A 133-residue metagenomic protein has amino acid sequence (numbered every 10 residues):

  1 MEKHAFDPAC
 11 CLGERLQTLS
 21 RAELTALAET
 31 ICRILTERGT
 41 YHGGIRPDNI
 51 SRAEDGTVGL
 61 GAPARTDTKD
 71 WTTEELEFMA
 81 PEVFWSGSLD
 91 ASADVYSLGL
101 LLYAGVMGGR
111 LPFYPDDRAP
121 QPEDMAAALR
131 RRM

Functional and structural regions predicted by a protein language model:
M1-C10: Conserved short submotifs of the Hanks-type protein kinase catalytic core that shape the nucleotide-binding pocket
Q17-C32: Conserved short alpha-helix within the protein kinase catalytic core
L35-R52: Catalytic-loop of the protein kinase fold
D70-E82: Conserved activation segment of eukaryotic-like protein kinases, specifically the C-terminal portion of the activation
V83-A91: Conserved end of the kinase activation segment
D94: Conserved catalytic-loop aspartate of Hanks-type protein kinases
G105-V106: Hydrophobic anchor on a C-lobe helix of Hanks-type protein kinase catalytic domains
